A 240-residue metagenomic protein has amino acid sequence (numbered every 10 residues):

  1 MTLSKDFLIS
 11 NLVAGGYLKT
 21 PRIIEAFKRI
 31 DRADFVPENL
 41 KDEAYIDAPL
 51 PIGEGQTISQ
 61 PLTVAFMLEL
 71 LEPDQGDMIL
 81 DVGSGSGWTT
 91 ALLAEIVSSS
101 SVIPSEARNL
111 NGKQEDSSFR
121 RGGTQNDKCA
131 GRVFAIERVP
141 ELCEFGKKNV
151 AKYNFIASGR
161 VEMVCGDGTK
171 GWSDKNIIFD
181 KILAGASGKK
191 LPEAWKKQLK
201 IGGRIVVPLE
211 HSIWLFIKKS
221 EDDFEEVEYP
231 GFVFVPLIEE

Functional and structural regions predicted by a protein language model:
M1-L80, W88-I96, L142-Y153, L209 (+1 more regions): Class I SAM-dependent transferase core
Q60, P104, S117-R120, S173 (+1 more regions): Short, proline-centered helix/strand-breaking motifs
E72-S99, C129-E225: Conserved nucleotide-cofactor-binding alpha/beta core module
S98-A130, R160: Intrinsic disorder/low-complexity segments
